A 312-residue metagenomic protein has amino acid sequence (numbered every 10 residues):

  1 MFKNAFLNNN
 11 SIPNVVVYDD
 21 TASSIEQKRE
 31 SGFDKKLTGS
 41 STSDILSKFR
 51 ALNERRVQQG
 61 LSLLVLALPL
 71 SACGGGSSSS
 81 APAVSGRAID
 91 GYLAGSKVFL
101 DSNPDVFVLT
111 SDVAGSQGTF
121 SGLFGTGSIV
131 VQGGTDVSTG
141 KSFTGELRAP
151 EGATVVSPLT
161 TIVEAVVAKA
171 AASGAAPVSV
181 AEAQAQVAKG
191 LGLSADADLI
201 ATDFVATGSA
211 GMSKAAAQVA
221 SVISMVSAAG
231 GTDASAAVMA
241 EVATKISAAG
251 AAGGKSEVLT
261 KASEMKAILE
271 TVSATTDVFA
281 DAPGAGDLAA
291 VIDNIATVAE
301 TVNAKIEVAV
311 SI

Functional and structural regions predicted by a protein language model:
M1-E30: N-terminal targeting leaders characterized by basic, low-complexity, disordered sequences that direct proteins
K3, Q27, L66-A67, S77-I312: Feature for extracytoplasmic/surface-facing segments of secreted or surface-associated proteins, emphasizing
Y18, A22, K35, G39-T42 (+1 more regions): Low-complexity intrinsically disordered segments
S23-S24, S31, S41-S43, S62-V65: Intrinsically disordered, low-complexity serine/threonine-rich segments
T38-L61: Bacterial N-terminal signal peptides that target proteins for export
P69-A72: C-terminal motif of bacterial Sec signal peptides marking the signal peptidase cleavage site
